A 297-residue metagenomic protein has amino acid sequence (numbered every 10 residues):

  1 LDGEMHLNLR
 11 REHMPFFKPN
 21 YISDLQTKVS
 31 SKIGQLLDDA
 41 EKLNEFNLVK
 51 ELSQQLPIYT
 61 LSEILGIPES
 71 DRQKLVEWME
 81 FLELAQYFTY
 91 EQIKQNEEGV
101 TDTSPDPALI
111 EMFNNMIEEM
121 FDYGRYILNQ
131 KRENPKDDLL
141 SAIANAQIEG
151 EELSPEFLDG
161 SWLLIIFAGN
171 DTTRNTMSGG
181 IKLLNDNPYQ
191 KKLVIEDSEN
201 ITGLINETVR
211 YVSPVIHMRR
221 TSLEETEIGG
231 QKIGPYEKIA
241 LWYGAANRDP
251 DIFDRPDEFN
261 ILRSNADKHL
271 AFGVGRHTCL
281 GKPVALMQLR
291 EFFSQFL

Functional and structural regions predicted by a protein language model:
L1-L297: Cytochrome P450
